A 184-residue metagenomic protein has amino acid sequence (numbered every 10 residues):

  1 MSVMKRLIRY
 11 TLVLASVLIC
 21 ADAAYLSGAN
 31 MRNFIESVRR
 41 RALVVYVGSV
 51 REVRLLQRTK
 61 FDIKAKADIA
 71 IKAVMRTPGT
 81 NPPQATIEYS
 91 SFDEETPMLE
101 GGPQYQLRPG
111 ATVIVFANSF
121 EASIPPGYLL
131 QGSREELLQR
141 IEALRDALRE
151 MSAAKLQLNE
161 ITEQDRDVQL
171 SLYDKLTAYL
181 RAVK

Functional and structural regions predicted by a protein language model:
S2-T11: Bacterial N-terminal signal peptides that target proteins for export
T11-I19: Bacterial N-terminal signal peptides
D22-A42: OB/S1-fold single-stranded nucleic-acid-binding modules and their adjacent gly/ser/pro-rich low-complexity linkers
N30-F34, V53-R54, E100-G101: Short structured motifs
R41-V45, D62-K66, P82-Q84, G102 (+1 more regions): Extracytoplasmic
L43-T59, A65-A73: Structural detector for short beta-strands of small beta-barrel domains
P82-G101: Beta-strand/loop nucleic-acid-binding surfaces
E95-K184: Netrin-like (NTR/C345C) domain of secreted extracellular proteins
